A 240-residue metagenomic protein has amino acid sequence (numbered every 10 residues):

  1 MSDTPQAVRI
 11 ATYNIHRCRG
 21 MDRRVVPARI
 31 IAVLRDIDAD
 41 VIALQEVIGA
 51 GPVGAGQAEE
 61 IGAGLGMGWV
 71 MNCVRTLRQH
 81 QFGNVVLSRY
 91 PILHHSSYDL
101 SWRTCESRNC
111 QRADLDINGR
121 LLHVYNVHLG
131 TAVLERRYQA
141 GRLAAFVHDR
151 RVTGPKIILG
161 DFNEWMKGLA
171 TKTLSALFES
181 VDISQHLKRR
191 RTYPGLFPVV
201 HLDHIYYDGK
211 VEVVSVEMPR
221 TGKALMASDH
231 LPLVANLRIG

Functional and structural regions predicted by a protein language model:
M1-V41, A63-G64, G68-G240: Active-site regions of metal-assisted phosphoester/phosphodiester hydrolases, unifying DNase/endonuclease modules
C18, Q45-G51: Active-site neighborhood of divalent metal-dependent phosphoester/pyrophosphate hydrolases
A50-V53, R78-H80: Short active-site-adjacent helix-start/loop capping segments
